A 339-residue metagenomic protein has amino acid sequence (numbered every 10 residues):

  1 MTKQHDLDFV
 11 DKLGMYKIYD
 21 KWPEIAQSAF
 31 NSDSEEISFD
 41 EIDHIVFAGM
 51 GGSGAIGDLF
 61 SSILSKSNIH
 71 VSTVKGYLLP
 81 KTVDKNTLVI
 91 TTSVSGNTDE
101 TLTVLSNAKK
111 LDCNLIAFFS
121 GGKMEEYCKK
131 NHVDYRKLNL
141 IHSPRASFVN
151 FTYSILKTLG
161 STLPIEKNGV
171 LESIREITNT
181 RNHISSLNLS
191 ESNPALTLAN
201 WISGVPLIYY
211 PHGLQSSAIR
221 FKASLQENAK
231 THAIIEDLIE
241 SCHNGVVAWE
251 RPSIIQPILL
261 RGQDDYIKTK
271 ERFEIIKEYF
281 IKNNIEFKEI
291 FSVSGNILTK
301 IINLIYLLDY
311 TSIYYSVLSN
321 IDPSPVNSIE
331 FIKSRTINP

Functional and structural regions predicted by a protein language model:
M1-K12: Polybasic, low-complexity association/targeting segments
V10, K17, K21, A55 (+13 more regions): Conserved active-site and cofactor/substrate-binding residues in soluble primary-metabolism enzymes
D11-I18, I25-D33, I37, D43-H44 (+2 more regions): Active-site phosphate/pyrophosphate-binding segments
P23-Q27, S61, T152-L159, I219-Q226 (+3 more regions): Predominant activation on well-ordered alpha-helical scaffold segments within soluble catalytic domains
D40-N182, G262-I267, E271-K288: Glycine-rich phosphate-binding loops that contact phosphosugars or nucleotide phosphates
V71-G76, T231-C242, E286-G295: A generic structural motif
V247-N327: C-terminal active-site/capping subdomain that shapes the small-molecule cofactor and substrate pocket of enzyme
S324-P339: Short, small/acidic-rich helices and loops at N termini and domain boundaries of DNA replication/processing enzymes
